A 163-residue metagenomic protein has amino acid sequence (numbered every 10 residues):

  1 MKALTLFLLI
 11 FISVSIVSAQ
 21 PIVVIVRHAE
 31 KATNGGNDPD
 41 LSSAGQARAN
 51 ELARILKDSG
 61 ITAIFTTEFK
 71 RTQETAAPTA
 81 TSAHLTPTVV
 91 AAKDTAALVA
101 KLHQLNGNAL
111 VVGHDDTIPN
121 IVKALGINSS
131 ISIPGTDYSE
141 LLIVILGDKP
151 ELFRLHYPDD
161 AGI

Functional and structural regions predicted by a protein language model:
M1-Q20: Bacterial Sec-dependent N-terminal signal peptides
Q20-N106, T117-S132, D137-I163: Active-site-proximal alpha-helix that buttresses catalytic centers in soluble enzyme cores
H114: Conserved alpha/beta-hydrolase "nucleophile elbow" surrounding the catalytic nucleophile
